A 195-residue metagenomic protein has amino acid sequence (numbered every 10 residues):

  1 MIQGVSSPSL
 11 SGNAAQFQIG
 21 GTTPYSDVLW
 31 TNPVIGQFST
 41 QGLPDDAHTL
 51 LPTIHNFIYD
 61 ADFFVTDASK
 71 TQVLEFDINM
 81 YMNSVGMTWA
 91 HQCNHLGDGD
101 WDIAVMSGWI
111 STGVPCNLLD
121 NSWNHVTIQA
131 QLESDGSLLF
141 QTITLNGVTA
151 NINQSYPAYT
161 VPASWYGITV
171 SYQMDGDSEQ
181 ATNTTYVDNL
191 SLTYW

Functional and structural regions predicted by a protein language model:
I2, S9-D102, Y194: Secretory/extracellular carbohydrate-interaction modules and structurally similar beta-sandwich "look-alikes"
P52-I54, S69, L118-N121, V161-A163 (+1 more regions): Surface-exposed coil/turn segments at beta-strand junctions on protein surfaces, enriched
A61, S122-S134, Q141-I143: Short tryptophan-centered beta-strand motifs in secreted/extracellular beta-sheet-rich domains of glycan-recognition
V85-W89, I110-G113, V148-Q154: Surface-exposed loop/edge segments in extracytoplasmic proteins
A104-T127: Short, aromatic/His-centered strand-loop micro-motif at the edge of beta-sheets
V126, D188-L192: Extracellular beta-strand elements of beta-rich domains used for carbohydrate recognition/degradation or cell-matrix
I152-Y186: Flexible glycan-contacting loops in extracellular carbohydrate-active proteins
